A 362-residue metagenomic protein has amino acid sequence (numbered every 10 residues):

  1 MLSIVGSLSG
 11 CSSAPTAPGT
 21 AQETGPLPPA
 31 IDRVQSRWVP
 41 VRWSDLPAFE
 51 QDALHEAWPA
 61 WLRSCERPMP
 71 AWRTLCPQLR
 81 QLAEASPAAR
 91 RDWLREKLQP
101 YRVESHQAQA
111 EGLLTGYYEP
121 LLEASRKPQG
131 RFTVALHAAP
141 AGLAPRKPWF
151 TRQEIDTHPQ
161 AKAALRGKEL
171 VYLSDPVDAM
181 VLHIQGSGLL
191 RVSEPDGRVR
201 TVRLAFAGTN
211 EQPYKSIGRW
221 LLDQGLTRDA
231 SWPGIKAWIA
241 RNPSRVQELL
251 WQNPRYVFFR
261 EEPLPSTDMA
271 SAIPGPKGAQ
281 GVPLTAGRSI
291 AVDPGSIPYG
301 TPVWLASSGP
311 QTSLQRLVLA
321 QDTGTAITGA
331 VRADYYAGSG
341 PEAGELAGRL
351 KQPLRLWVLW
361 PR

Functional and structural regions predicted by a protein language model:
M1-S3: Sec-dependent N-terminal signal peptides
S7-G10: C-terminal motif of bacterial Sec signal peptides marking the signal peptidase cleavage site
S12, V39, E50-D52, E56 (+1 more regions): C-terminal soluble interaction/assembly domains
S12-G19: Bacterial lipoprotein signal-peptidase II cleavage site
G19-D45: N-terminal low-complexity, Pro/Thr/Ser-rich intrinsically disordered segments that act as propeptides or flexible
T20-P26, A53-E56, V199, G281: Phosphate-binding glycine-rich loops and adjacent basic patches that engage nucleotide phosphates, nucleic-acid
R37-S271, S307: Secretory/export targeting leaders with adjacent low-complexity proregions
